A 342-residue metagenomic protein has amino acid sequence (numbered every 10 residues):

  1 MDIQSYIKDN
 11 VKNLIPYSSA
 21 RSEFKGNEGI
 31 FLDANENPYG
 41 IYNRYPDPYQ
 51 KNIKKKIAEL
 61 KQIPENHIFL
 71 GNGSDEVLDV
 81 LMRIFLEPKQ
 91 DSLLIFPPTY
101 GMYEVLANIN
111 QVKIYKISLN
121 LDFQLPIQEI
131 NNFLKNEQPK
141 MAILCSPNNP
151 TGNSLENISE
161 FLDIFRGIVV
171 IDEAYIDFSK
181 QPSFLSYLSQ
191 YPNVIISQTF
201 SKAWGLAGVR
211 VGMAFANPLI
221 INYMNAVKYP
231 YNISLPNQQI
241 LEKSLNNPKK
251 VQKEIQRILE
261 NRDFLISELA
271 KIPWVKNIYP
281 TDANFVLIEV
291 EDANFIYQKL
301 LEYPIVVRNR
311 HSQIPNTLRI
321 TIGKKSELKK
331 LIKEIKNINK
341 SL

Functional and structural regions predicted by a protein language model:
M1-E59, E137-Q138, L342: N-terminal "arm"/small-domain region of PLP-dependent enzymes with the aminotransferase-like
K51, E87-L144: PLP-dependent aminotransferase-like
K54-S92, N110: Phosphate-binding glycine-rich loop
L121-S179: Active-site phosphate-binding strand-loop segment of PLP-dependent enzymes
N193-K271, N277-I278: PLP-dependent aminotransferase class I/II
F215, L287-E289, T321-G323: Short hydrophobic/aromatic beta-strand micro-patches that form the beta-sheet surface supporting nucleotide- or nucleic
I258-L259, I272-Y303: Conserved PLP-binding catalytic core of the aspartate aminotransferase-like
E302-Y303, I314-L342: PLP-dependent enzyme catalytic core of the Aspartate aminotransferase-like
